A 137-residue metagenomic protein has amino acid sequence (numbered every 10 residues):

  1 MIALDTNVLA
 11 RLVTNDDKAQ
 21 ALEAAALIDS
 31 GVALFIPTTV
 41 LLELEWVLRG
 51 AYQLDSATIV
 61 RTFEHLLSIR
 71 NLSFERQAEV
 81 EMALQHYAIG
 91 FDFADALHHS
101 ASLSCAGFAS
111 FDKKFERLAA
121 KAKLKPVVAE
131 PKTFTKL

Functional and structural regions predicted by a protein language model:
M1-I36, A51-T58, I69, K125-L137: Short, well-structured N-terminal submotif of metal-dependent ribonuclease cores
L4, L42, F111: Active-site flanking residues adjacent to catalytic metal/cofactor-binding acidic residues
N7-V8, T39, K113-K114: Alpha-helix/helix-capping structural signal
R11-L12, V47, L118: Residues that scaffold the ATP/ADP-binding catalytic core of kinase and kinase-like folds
A24-I28, F63, H98-H99, E116: Short amphipathic alpha-helical segments and helix-helix/interface helices
E43-N71, A78, L84: Active-site-proximal, substrate-binding regions of enzyme catalytic domains and RNA-binding/basic surfaces
I69-R117: Active-site neighborhoods of divalent-metal-dependent phosphate/nucleic-acid chemistry enzymes
L103-L137: A generic hydrophobic-segment detector
